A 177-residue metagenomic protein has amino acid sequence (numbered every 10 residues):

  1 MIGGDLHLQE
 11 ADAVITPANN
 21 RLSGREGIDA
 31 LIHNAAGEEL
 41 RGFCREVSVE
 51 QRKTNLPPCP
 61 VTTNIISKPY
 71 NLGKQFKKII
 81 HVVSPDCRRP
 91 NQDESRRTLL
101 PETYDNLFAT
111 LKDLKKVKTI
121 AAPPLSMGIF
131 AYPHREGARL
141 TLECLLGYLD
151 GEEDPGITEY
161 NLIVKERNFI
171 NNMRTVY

Functional and structural regions predicted by a protein language model:
M1-Y177: Macrodomain-like recognition of ADP-ribose-binding/processing modules
